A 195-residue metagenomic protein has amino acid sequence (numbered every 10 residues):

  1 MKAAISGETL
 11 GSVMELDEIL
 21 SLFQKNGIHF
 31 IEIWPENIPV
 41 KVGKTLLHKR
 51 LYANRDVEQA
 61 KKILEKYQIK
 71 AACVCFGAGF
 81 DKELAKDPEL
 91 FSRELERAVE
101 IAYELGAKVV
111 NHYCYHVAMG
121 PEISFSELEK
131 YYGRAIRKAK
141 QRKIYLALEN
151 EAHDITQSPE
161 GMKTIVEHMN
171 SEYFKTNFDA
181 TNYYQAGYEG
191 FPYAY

Functional and structural regions predicted by a protein language model:
K2-G7, I31-I33, A71-F76, V110-H112 (+2 more regions): Hydrophobic faces of well-ordered beta-strands that scaffold small-molecule active sites in alpha/beta enzyme cores
G7-M14: Short polar catalytic/cofactor-binding loops
L16-P39, I101-V109: Catalytic domains of carbohydrate-active enzymes, especially glycoside hydrolases
S21-L22, T164-I165, Y193-Y195: Glycine-rich, phosphate-binding/catalytic loops in enzymes
E32-L64, Y115-G120: Glycine-rich, proline-tolerant flexible connector loops at the mouths of alpha/beta enzymes
E58, I63-Y67, F80-T176, Q185: Active-site acidic/histidine proton-transfer and metal-coordination neighborhood in alpha/beta enzyme cores
T181: Adenine-nucleotide cofactor-binding loop residues
Q185-Y195: Glycoside hydrolase catalytic-domain groove-lining segments
